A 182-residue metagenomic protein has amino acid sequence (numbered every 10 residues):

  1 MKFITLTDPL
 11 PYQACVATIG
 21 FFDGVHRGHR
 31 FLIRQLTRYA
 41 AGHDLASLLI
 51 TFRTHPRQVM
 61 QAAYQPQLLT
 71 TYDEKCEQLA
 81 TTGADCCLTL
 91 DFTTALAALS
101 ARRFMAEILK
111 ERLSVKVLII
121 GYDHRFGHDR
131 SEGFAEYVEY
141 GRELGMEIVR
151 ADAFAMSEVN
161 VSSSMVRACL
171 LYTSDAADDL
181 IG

Functional and structural regions predicted by a protein language model:
M1-S174: Nucleotidyltransferase catalytic core that binds NTPs
Y172-G182: Single conserved hydrophobic/aromatic residue that forms the stacking wall/gate of nucleotide- or nucleobase-binding
